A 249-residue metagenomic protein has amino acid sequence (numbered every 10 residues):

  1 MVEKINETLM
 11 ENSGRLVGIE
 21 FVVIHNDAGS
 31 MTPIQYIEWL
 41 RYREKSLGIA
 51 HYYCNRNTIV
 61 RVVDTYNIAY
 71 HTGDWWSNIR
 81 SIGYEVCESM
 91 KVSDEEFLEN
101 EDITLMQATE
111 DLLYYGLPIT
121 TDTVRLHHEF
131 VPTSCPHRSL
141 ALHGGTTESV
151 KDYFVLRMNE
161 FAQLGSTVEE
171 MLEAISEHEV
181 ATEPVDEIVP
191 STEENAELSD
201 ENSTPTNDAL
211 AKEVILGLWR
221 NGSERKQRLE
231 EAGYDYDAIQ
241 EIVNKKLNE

Functional and structural regions predicted by a protein language model:
M1-N78: N-terminal catalytic cores of peptidoglycan-degrading enzymes
E3-L16, M90-N202: Basic/polar, cationic surfaces and motifs that engage anionic cell-wall and phosphate/carboxylate ligands
D64, T109-L117, N159, Y234 (+2 more regions): Sec-exported extracytoplasmic/periplasmic mature domains
I79-M90: Glycine-rich, often proline-containing surface loops adjacent to acidic residues and nearby aromatics that form
V168, I175-A181, V185, A232-E249: Repeat-associated, polar segments at repeat-unit boundaries in modular proteins
D200-W219, E249: Disulfide-bonded cysteine-rich modules in secreted/extracellular proteins, activating on the conserved Cys frameworks
I215-K226, Y234-Y236: Extracytoplasmic Gram-positive cell-surface binding/anchoring modules and repeats
